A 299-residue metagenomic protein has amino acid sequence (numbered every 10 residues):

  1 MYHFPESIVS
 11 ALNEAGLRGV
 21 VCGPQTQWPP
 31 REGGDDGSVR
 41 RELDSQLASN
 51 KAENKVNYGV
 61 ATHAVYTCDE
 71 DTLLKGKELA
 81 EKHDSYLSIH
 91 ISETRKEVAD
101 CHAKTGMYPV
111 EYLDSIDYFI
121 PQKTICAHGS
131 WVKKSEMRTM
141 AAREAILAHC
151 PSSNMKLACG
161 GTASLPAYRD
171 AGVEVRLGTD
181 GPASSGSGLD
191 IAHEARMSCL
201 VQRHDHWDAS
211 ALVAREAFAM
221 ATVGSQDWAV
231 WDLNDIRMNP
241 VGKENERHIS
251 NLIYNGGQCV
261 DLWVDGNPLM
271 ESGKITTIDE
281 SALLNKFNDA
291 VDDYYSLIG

Functional and structural regions predicted by a protein language model:
Y2-W131, S135: Metal-coordinating catalytic core of metallo-dependent amide/deamination hydrolases
L12, V60, H90, C126 (+7 more regions): Divalent metal-coordination and catalytic microenvironments
G23-W28, E93, P151-M155, D180-A183: Short, acidic/turn-prone active-site loops that include or flank metal/cofactor- and phosphate-binding residues
P29-G33, K156-T162, G186-G188, P240-G242: Short, charged, surface-exposed secondary-structure boundary motifs
H102-M107, A127-K133, K156-G161, S187-L189 (+1 more regions): A general structural motif
S115-P121, L165-R237, I253-N255: His/Asp/Glu-enriched, well-ordered alpha-helical/loop segment that forms or immediately abuts the divalent-metal
V132-S135, T139-D180: A conserved active-site cap/scaffold subdomain adjacent to cofactor or substrate pockets
A219-G299: Active-site microenvironment of metallo-dependent hydrolases
